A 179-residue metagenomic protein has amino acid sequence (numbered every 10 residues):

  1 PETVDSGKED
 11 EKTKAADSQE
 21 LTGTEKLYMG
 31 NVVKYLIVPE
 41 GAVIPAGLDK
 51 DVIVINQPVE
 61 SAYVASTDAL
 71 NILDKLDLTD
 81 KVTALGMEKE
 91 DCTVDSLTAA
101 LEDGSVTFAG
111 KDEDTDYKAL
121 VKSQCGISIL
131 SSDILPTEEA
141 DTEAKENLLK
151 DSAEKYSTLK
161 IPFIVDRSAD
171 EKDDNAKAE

Functional and structural regions predicted by a protein language model:
P1-V33: Long terminal accessory regions outside catalytic cores
L21-N147, S152-E154, I161, S168: A short, structured surface patch at a secondary-structure boundary
D151, R167-E179: Structured C-terminal subdomain patch of bacterial secreted/periplasmic proteins
Y156-T158, A178-E179: A structural motif
